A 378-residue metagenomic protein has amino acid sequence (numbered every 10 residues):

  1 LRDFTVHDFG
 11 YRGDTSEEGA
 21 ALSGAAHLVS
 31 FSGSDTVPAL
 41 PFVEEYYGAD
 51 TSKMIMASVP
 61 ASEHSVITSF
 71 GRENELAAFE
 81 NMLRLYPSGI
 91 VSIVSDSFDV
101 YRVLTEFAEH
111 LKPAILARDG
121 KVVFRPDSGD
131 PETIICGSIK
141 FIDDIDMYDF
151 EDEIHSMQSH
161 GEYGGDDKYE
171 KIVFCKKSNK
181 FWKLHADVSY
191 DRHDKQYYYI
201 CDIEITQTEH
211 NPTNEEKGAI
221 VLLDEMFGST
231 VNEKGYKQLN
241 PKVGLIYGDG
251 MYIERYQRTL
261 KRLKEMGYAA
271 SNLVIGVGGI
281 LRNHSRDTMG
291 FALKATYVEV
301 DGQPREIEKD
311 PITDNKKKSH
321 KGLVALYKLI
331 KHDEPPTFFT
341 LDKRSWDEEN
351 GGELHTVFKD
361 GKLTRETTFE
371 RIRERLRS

Functional and structural regions predicted by a protein language model:
L1-E233, I253-R255: Buried, small/hydrophobic-residue-enriched core segments of structured protein domains
K140-M147, I203-I220, R282-L323, T356 (+2 more regions): C-terminal helical cap(s) of enzyme catalytic domains, especially alpha/beta-barrels
I154-F174, S271, V277-L281, E299-D333: Extended, charge-rich low-complexity interaction segments
S229, Q238-I246, N272: Short beta-strand/loop segments at the ligand-binding rim of alpha/beta enzyme cores
L245-I253, V277-L281: Glycine-rich beta-to-alpha transition loops that act as phosphate-gripper elements at the mouths of alpha/beta enzyme
M266-A292: Glycine-rich phosphate-binding active-site loops on the catalytic face of alpha/beta enzymes
V324-S378: Extended hydrophobic packing segments that form well-structured cores
